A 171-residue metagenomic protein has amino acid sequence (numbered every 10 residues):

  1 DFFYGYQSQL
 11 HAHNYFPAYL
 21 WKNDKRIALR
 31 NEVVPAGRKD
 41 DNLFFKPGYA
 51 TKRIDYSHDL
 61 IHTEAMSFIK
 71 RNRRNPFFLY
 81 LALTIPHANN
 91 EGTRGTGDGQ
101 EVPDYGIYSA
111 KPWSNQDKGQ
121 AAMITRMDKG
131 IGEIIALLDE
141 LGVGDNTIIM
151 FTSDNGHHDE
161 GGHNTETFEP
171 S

Functional and structural regions predicted by a protein language model:
F3-Y4: Short, well-ordered beta-strand core segments
Q7-S171: Active-site-proximal cap/lid insertion segments
